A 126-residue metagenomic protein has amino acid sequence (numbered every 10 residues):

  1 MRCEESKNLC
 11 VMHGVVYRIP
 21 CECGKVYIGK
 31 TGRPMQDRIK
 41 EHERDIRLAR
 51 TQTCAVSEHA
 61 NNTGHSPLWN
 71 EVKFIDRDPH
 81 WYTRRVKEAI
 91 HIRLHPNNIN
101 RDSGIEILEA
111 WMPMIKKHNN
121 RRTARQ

Functional and structural regions predicted by a protein language model:
M1-Q126: Charged structural interfaces that engage phosphate-rich ligands and support phosphoryl-transfer chemistry
